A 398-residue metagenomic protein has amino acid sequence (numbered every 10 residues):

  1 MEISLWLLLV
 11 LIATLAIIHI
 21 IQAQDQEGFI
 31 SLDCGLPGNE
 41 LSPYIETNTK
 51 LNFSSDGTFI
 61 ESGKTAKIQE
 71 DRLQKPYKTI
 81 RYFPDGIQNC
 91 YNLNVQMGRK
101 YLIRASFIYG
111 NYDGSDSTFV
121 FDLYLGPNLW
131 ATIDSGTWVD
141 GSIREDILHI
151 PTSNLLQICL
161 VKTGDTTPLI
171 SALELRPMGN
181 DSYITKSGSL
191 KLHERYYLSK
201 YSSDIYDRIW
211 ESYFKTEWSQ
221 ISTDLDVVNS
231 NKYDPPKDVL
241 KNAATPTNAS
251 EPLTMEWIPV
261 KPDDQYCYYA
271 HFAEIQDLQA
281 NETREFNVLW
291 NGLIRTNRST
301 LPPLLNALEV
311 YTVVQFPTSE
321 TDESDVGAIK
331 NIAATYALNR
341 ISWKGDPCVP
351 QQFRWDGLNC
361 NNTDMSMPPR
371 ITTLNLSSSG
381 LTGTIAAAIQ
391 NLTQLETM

Functional and structural regions predicted by a protein language model:
E2-N361, R370-T382, Q394-T397: Compositionally biased, intrinsically disordered or flexible polar/acidic segments
I385-A387: The feature encodes a structural signal of leucine-rich repeats
